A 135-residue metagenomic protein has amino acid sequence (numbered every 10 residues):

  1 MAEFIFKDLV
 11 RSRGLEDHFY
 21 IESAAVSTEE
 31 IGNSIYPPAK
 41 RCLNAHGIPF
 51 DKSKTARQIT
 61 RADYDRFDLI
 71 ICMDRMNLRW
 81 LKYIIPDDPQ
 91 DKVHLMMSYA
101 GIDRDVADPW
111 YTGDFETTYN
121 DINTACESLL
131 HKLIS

Functional and structural regions predicted by a protein language model:
M1-A2, P49-D51, C72-M76, P86: A short linear-motif detector with a strong N-terminal bias
M1-R66, H131-S135: Conserved active-site segments centered on acidic
D63, L69, R75-S135: Phosphate-binding/catalytic loops
